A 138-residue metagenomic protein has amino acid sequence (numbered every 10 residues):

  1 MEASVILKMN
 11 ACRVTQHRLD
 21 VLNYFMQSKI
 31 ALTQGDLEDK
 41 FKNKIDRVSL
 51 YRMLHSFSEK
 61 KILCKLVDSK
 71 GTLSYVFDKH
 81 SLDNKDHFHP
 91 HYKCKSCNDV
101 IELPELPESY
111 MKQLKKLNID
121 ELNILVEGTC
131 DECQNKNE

Functional and structural regions predicted by a protein language model:
M1-D20: Short alpha-helical segments that sit at the start of domains
I6, N23-S28: Short amphipathic alpha-helical elements of helix-turn-helix/winged-helix folds
V14-H17, Q27-T33: Short capping segments at the starts of secondary-structure elements
A31-F41: Short acidic, hydrophobic short linear motifs in intrinsically disordered regions
Y51-H55: Short, hydrophobic-biased segments on the C-terminal half of alpha helices that form "recognition helices"
K61: Glycine-centered, phosphate/nucleic-acid-interacting loop/turn motifs that mediate DNA/RNA or nucleotide
K65-E138: Non-DNA-binding regulatory cores of transcription-related proteins, predominantly C-terminal effector-binding
